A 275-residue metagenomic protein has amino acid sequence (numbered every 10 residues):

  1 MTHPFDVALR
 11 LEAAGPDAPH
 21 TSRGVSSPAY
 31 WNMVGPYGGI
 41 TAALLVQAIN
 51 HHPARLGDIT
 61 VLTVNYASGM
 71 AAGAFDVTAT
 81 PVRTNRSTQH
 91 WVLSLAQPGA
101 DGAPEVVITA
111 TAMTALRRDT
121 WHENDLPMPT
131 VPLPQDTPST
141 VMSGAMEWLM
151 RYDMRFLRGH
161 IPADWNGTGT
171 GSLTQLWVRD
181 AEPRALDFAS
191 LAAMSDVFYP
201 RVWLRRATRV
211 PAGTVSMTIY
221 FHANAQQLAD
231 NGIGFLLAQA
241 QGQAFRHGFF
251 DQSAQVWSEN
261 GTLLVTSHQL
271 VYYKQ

Functional and structural regions predicted by a protein language model:
M1-Q275: Terminal targeting signals and extreme-terminal segments of soluble enzymes
